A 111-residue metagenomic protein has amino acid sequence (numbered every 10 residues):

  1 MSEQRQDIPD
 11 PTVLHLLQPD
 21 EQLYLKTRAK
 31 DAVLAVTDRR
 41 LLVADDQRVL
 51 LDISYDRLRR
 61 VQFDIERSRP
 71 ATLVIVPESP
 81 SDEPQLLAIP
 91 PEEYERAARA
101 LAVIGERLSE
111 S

Functional and structural regions predicted by a protein language model:
M1-L34: Anionic N-terminal interaction surfaces
S2-I8, R99-S111: Short, charged, intrinsically disordered terminal tails
H15-P19, E92, R99-A102, E106: Polar/charged alpha-helical tracts
P19, L25, I75, A88-I89: Generic detector of low-complexity/intrinsically disordered segments and short hydrophobic N-terminal stretches
L23-P70, V76: Phosphoinositide-binding peripheral membrane targeting modules
I65, P77-S79, G105-L108: Generic hydrophobic/packing signal
E78-A100: Canonical phosphoinositide-binding patch of PH/PH-like domains
